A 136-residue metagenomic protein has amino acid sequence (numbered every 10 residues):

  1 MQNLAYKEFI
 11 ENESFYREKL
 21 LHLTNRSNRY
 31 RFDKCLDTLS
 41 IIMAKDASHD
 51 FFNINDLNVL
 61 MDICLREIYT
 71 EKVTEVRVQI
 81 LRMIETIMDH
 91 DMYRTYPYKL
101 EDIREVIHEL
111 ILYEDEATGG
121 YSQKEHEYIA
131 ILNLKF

Functional and structural regions predicted by a protein language model:
M1, C35-A44, Q79-D91, Y128-F136: Hydrophobic residues within the alpha-helices of tandem HEAT/HEAT-like
M1-L36, I42: Eukaryote-skewed repeat-based solenoidal scaffolds used as protein-protein interaction platforms, primarily
M1-Y16, N53-I63, Y96-T118: Alpha-helical scaffold repeats of the Armadillo/HEAT/TPR superfamily
F15, K19, K34-T38, V59 (+3 more regions): Acidic, Ser/Thr-rich intrinsically disordered and amphipathic helical segments
E18-Y30, I63-E75, I107-Q123: Helix-loop junctions that connect tandem helical modules in alpha-solenoid scaffolds
N25, A44-S48, L57, Y69 (+4 more regions): Short amphipathic alpha-helices and their capping/turn residues within compact interaction modules
L36-I54, R66: Extended amphipathic alpha-helical scaffold segments
